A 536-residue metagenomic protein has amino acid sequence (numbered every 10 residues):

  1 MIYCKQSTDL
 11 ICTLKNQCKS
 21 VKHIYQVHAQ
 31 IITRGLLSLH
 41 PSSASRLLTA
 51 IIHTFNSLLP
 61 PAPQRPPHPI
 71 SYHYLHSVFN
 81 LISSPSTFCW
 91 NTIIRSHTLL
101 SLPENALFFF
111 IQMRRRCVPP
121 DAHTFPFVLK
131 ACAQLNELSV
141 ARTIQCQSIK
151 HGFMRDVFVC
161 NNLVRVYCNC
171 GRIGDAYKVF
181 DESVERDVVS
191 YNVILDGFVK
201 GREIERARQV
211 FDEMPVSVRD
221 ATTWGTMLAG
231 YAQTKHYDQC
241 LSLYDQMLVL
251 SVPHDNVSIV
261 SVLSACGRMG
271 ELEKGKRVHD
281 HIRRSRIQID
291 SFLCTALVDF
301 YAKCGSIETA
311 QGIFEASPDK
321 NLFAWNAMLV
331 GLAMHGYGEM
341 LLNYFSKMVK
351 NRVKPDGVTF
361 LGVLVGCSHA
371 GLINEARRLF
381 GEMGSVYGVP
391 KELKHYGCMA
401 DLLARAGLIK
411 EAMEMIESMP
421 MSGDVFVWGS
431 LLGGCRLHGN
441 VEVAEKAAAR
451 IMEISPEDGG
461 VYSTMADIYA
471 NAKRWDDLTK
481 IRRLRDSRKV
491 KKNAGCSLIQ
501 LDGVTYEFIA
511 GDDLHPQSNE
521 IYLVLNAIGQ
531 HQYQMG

Functional and structural regions predicted by a protein language model:
M1-S96, L100, E104-D187, D196-V216 (+2 more regions): Terminal (and in a subset, N-terminal) low-complexity or junction segments at the ends of helical repeat RNA-binding
